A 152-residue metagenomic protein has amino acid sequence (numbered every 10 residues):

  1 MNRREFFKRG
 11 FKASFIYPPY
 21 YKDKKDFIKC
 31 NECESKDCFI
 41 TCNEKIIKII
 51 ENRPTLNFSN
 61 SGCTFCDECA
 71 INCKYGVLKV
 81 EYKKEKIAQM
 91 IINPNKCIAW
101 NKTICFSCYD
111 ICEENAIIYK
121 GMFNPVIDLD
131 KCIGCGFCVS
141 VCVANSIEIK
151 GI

Functional and structural regions predicted by a protein language model:
M1-I152: Non-ligating segments of multi-cofactor redox enzymes
